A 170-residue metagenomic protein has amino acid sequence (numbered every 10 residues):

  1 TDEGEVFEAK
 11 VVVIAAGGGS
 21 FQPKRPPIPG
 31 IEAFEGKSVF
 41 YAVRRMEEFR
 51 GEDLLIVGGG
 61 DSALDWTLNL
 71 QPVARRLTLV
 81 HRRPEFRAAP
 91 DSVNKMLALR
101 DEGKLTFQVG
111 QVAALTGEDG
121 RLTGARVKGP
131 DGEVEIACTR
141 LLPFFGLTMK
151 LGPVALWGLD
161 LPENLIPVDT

Functional and structural regions predicted by a protein language model:
T1, V6-A9, I14-A16, S20 (+1 more regions): A Rossmann-like FAD-binding core segment of flavoenzymes
G18-V73: Glycine-rich dinucleotide-binding loop and its adjacent helix/turn
